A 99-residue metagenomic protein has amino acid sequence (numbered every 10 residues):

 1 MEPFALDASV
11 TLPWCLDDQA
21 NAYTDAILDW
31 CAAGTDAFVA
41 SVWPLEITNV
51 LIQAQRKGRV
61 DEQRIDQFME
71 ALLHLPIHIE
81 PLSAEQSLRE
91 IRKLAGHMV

Functional and structural regions predicted by a protein language model:
M1-V42, A54-Q67: Short, well-structured N-terminal submotif of metal-dependent ribonuclease cores
F4-A5, I47, S87-L88: N-terminal alpha-helical segment
V10, E46-Q53, A71, E90-L94: A general alpha-helix detector
E46, R64, S83: Solvent-exposed, flexible loop/coil residues
N49, F68, L82: Catalytic cores of transferase enzymes with a strong primary signal for eukaryotic protein kinases
I65-E70, E85-R89: Short, well-structured alpha-helical segments
L72-P76: Metal-dependent phosphoesterase signature
I77-V99: Active-site neighborhoods of divalent-metal-dependent phosphate/nucleic-acid chemistry enzymes
